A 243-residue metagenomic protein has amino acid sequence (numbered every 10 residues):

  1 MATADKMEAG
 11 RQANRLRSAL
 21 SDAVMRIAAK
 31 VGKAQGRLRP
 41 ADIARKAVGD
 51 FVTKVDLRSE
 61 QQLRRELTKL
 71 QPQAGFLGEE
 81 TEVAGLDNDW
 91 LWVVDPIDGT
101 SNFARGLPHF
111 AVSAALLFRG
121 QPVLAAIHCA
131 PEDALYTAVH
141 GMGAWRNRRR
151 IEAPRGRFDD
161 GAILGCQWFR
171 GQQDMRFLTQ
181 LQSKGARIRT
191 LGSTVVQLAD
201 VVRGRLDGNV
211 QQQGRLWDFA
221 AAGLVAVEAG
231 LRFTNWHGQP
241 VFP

Functional and structural regions predicted by a protein language model:
M1-I97: N-terminal subdomain of lithium-sensitive/metallo-dependent phosphomonoesterases centered on the IMPase/IPPase/PAP
I27, V31-Q35, D56, L67 (+6 more regions): Residue-level signal for inorganic ion chemistry
R39-A44, A144, K184-L191: Short secondary-structure junctions
L57, E80, P96-G99, A130 (+3 more regions): Generic detector of well-ordered alpha-helical packing
G75, L124, D207-G208: Short, Asp-centered acidic motifs that coordinate Mg2+ and/or phosphate in catalytic or ligand-binding sites
L86-W145: DPxDG-like acidic metal-binding loop motif
R146-A153: A structural micro-motif at secondary-structure boundaries
P154-P243: An extended, acidic
